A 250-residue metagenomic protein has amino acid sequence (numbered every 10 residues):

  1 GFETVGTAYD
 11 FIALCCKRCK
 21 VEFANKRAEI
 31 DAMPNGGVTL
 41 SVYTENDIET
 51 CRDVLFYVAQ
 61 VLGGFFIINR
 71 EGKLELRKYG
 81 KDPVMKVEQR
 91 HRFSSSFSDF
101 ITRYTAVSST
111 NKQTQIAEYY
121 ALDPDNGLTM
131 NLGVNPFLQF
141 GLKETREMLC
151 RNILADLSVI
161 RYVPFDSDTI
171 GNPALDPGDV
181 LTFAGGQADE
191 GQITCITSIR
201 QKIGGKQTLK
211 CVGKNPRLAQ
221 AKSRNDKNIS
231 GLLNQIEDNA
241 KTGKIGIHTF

Functional and structural regions predicted by a protein language model:
G1-S98, I245: Charged- and aromatic-enriched interaction segments used to assemble and dock large macromolecular complexes
T7, F11, T50, T145-L149 (+1 more regions): Short amphipathic alpha-helical segments
L14-R18, N152-D156, Q235, N239: Residues that form generic nucleotide/phosphate-binding pockets
C15-C19, C51, C150, C195 (+1 more regions): Generic recognition of cysteine residues
E29, L149-I153, I229-I236: Generic structural signal of hydrophobic/aromatic residues within well-ordered alpha-helices of folded domains
E75, P83-F137, Y162-F250: Acidic, low-complexity/disordered segments
E147-V163: Short, basic/aromatic beta-hairpin or loop at an interaction surface
